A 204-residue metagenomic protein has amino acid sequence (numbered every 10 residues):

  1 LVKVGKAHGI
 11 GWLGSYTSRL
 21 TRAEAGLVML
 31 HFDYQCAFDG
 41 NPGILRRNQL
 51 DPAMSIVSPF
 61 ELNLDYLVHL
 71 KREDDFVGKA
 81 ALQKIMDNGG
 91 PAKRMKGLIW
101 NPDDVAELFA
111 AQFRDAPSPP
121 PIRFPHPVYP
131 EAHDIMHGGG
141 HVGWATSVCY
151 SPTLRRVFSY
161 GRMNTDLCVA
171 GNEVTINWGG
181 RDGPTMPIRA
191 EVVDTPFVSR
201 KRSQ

Functional and structural regions predicted by a protein language model:
L1-Q204: Conserved, structured C-terminal
